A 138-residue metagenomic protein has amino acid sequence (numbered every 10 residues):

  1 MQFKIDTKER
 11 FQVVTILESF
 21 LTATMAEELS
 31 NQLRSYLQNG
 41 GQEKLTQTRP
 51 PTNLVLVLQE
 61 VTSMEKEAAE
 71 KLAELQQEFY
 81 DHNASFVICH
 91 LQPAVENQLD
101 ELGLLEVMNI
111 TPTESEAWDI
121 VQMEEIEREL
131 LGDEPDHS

Functional and structural regions predicted by a protein language model:
M1-T7, E129-S138: Non-catalytic signal-transmission and effector/linker regions of two-component phosphorelay proteins
Q2-Q38: STAS-typified acidic loop motif
K4-D6, C89, T111: General small-molecule cofactor/ligand-binding pocket signal
T15, I110-P112: Structural signal for conserved beta-strand scaffold positions within catalytic alpha/beta enzyme cores
L29-G41, R49-M108: Amphipathic alpha-helical interaction surfaces in cytosolic regulatory modules
T46: Short Gly/Ser/Thr- and charged-rich N-terminal loops/segments that act as flexible capping/hinge elements
P112-D136: A charged, well-structured terminal subsegment
